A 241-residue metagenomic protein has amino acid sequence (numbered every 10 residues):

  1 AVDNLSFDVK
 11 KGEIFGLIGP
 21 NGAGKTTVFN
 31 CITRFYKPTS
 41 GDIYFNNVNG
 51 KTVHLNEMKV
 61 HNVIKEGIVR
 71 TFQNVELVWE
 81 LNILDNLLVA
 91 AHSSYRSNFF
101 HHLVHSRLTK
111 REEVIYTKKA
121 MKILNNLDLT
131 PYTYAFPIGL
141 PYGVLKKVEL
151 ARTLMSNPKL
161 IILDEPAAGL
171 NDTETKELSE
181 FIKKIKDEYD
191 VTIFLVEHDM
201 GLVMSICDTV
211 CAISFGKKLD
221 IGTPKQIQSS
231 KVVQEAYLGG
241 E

Functional and structural regions predicted by a protein language model:
A1-E241: Glycine-rich phosphate-binding loops of nucleotide-dependent enzymes
